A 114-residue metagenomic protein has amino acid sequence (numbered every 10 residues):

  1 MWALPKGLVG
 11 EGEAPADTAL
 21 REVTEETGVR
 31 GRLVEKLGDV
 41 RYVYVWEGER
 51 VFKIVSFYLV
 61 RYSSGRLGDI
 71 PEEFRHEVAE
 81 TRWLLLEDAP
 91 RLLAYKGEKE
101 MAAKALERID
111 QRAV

Functional and structural regions predicted by a protein language model:
M1-L4: N-terminal strand-loop-strand
K6-L8, A113-V114: Unusually extended, aromatic-enriched hydrophobic runs near protein termini
V9-G97: Unchanged
L86-V114: Charged phosphate-binding loop/patch that engages nucleotide di/tri-phosphates or the phosphate backbone of nucleic
